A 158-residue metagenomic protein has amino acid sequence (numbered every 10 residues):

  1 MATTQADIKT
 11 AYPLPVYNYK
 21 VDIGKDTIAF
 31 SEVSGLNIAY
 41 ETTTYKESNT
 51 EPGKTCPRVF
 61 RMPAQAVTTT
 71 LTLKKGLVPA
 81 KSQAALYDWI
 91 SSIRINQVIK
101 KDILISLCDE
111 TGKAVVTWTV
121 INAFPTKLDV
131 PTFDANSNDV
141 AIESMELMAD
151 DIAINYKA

Functional and structural regions predicted by a protein language model:
M1-A158: Glycine-rich, low-complexity intrinsically disordered segments
